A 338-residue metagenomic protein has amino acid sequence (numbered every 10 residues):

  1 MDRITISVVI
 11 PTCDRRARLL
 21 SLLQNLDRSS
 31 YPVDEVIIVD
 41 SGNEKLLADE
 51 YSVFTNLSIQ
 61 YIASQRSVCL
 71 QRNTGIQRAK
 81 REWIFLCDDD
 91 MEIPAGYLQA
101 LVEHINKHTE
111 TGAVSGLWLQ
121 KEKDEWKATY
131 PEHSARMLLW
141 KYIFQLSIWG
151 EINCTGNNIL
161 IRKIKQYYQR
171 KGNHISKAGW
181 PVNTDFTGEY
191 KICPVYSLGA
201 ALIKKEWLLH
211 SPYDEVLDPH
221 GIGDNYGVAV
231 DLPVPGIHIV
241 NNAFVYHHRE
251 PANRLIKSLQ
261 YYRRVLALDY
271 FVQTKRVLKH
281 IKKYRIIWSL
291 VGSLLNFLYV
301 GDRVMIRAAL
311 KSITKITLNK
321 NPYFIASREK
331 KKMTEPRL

Functional and structural regions predicted by a protein language model:
M1-R28: N-proximal low-complexity "stem/linker" segments adjacent to membrane-targeting elements
L23-I62: Acidic donor-binding segment of Leloir-type glycosyltransferases
A63-A79: Glycine-rich, basic loop-to-helix element that forms the pyrophosphate-binding segment of sugar-nucleotide handling
C69, C154-K177, P181-I203: A recurrent flexible, glycine/aromatic-enriched loop bordering the glycosyltransferase active site that acts as
I84: Short aromatic/hydrophobic "clamp" motif used to bind/position activated sugar donors
G96-Q166: Conserved donor NDP-sugar-binding/catalytic core segment of glycosyltransferases
T187-E189, C193-S211, L217-A243: A short, conserved alpha-helix in the catalytic core of glycosyltransferases
I237, N242-V245, L255-K282, R303-F324: Catalytic core of nucleotide-sugar-dependent glycosyltransferases
